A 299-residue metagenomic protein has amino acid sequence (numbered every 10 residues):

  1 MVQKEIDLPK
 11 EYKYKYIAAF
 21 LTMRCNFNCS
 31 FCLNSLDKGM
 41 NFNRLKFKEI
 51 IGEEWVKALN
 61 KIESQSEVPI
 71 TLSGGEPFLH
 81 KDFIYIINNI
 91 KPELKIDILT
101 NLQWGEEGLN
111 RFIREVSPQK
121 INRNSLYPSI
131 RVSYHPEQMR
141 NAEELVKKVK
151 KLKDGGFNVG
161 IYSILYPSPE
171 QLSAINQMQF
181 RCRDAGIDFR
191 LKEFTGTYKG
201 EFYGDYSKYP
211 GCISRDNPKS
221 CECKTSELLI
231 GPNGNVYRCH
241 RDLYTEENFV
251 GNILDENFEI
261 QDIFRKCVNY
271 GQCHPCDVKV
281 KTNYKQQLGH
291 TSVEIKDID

Functional and structural regions predicted by a protein language model:
M1-K15, S35, H240-D299: Flexible mid-to-C-terminal extensions adjoining Fe-S/redox cofactors in radical SAM and related proteins
K4-S35, V68-L72, S226, I230 (+1 more regions): N-terminal pre-triad scaffold of radical SAM enzymes
Y16, L36-I50, Q65-H80, K91-G108 (+3 more regions): Core AdoMet radical
L21, S30-N60: N-terminal active-site segment of His-dependent metallophosphoesterases
C25, C29-C32, C221, C239 (+1 more regions): Short cysteine clusters
K48-L59, I84, G108-R114, N141-K148 (+1 more regions): Well-ordered, non-membrane alpha-helical segments in soluble/globular domains
K61-E63, I87-K91, R111-L126, K147-G156 (+1 more regions): Acidic (Asp/Glu)-rich catalytic clusters
S129-G251: Radical SAM enzyme [4Fe-4S]-AdoMet core and its adjacent flexible, acidic and glycine-rich loops/tails across
